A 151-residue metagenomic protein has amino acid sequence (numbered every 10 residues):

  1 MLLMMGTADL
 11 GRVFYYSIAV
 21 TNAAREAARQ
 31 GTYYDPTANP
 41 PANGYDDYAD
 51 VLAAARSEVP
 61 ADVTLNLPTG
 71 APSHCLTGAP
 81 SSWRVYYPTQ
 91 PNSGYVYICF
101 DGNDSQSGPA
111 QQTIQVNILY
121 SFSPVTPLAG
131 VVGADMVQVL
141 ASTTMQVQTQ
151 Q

Functional and structural regions predicted by a protein language model:
M1-R12: N-terminal single-pass transmembrane signal-anchor helix
R12-N22: Alpha-helical transmembrane segments
S17, R25-Q151: Short, conserved structural patches
